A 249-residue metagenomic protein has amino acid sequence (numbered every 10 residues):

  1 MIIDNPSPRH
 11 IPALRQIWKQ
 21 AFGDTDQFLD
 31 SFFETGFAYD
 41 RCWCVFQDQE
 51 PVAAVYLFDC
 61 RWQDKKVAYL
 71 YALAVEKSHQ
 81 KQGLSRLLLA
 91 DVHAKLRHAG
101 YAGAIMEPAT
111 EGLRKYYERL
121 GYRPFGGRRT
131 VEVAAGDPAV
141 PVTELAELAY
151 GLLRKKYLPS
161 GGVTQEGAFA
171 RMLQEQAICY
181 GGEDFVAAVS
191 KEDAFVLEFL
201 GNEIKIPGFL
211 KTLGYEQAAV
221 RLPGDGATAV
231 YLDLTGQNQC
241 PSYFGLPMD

Functional and structural regions predicted by a protein language model:
I11, Q16-R61, G151-I178: Active-site rim helix/loop that mediates acceptor-substrate recognition in acyltransferases
C44, E50-D59, V67-A74, I105 (+1 more regions): Conserved beta-strand in the GNAT
V75, K81-A94, R119, N202-G214: Conserved acetyl-CoA-binding loop-helix of GNAT-fold acetyltransferases
L89, L96-A109, Y215-G224: Conserved GNAT acetyl-CoA-binding A-motif
A102, A109-G127, D225-D233: Conserved active-site alpha-helix within GNAT-family acetyltransferase domains
L120-L200: Amide-forming acyltransferase catalytic core, primarily the GNAT-like/NAT-type and related acyltransferase folds
L197-N202, V220-G226: Structural motif
A227-D249: C-terminal functional modules
